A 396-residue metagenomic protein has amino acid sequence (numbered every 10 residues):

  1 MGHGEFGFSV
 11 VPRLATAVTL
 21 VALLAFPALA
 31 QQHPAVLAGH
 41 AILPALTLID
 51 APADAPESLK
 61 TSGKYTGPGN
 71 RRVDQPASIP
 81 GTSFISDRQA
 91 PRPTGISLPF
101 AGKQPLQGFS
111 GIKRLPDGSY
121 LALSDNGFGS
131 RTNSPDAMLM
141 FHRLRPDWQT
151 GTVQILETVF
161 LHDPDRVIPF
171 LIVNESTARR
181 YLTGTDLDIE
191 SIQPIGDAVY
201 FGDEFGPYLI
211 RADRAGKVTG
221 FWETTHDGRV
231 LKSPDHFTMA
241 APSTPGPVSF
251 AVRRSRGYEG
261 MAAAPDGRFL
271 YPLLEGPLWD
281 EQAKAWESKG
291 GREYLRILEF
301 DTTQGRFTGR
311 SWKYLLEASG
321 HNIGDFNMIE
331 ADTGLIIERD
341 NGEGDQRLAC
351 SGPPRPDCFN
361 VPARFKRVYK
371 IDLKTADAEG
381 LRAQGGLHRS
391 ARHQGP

Functional and structural regions predicted by a protein language model:
M1-P12: N-terminal secretory signal peptides that target proteins for export/translocation
F6, L24, C358-N360: Helix-centric, low-specificity signal for extended rod-like, repetitive segments
F8-S9, A22, T158: Hydrophobic transmembrane signal anchors and adjacent membrane-proximal interface regions, especially in viral
P12-A15, P396: Compositionally biased, low-complexity segments enriched in small residues
A15-A25: Bacterial N-terminal signal peptides
F26-A30: Sec/Tat signal peptide C-region and signal peptidase I cleavage site
Q31-P396: Sequence/structural signature of beta-propeller domains
